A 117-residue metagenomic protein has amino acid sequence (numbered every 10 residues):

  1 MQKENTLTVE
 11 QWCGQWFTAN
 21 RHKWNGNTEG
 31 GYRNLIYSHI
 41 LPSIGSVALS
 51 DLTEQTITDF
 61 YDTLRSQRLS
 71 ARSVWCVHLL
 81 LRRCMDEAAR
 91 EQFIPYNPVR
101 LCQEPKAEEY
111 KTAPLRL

Functional and structural regions predicted by a protein language model:
M1-Q2, L101: Short, structured interface segments
Q2-F93, E109-K111: N-terminal core-binding DNA-recognition domain of tyrosine site-specific recombinases/integrases
Y96: Short beta-strand "wing" residues that participate in macromolecule-binding interfaces
R100-A107: Short linear capping/connector segments at secondary-structure termini
P114: N-terminal basic, Ser/Thr-rich segments that initiate or prime the first beta/alpha elements at protein or domain
L117: NUDIX/MutT-family hydrolases
